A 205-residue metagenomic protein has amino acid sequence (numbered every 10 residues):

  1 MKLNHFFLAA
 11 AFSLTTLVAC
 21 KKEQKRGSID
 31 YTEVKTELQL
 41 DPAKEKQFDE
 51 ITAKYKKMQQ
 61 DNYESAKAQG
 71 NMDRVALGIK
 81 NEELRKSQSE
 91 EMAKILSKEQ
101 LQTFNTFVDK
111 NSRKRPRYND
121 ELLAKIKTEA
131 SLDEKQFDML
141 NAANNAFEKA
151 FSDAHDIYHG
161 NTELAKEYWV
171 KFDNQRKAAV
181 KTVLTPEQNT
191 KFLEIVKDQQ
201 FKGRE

Functional and structural regions predicted by a protein language model:
M1-C20: Sec-dependent bacterial lipoprotein signal peptides
C20-E205: Charge-rich (acidic/polar
